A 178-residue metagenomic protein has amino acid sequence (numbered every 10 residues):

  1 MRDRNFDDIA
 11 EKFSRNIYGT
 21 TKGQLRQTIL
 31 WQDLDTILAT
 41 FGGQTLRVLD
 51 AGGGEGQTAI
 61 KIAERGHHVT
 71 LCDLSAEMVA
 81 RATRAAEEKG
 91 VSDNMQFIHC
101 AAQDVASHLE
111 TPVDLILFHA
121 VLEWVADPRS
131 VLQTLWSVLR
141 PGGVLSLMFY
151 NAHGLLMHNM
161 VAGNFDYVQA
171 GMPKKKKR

Functional and structural regions predicted by a protein language model:
M1-G43, Q57, K61, R81 (+2 more regions): Conserved class I S-adenosyl-L-methionine
Q44-G52: Conserved class I S-adenosyl-L-methionine
Q57-D104: Class I SAM-dependent methyltransferase SAM/SAH-binding core
D104-E110: Short conserved loop adjoining the S-adenosyl-L-methionine
L117: A conserved beta-strand element that flanks and buttresses the S-adenosyl-L-methionine
A120-V121: Short catalytic micro-motifs in class I SAM-dependent methyltransferases
R129-V144: A short glycine-rich, Lys/Arg-flanked "PGG" loop and its adjoining helix->strand segment in the class I
V144-M172: Conserved class I S-adenosyl-L-methionine
